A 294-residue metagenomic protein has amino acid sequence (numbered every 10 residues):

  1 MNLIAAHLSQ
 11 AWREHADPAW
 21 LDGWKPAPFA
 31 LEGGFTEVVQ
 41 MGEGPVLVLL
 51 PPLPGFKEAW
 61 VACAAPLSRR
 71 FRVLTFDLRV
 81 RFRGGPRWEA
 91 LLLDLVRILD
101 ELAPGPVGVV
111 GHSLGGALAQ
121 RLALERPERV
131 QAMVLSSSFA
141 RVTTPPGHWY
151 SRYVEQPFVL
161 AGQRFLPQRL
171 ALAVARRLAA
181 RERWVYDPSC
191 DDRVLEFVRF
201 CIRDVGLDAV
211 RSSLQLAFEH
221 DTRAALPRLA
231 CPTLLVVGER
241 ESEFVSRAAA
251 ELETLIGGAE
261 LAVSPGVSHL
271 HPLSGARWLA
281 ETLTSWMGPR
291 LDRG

Functional and structural regions predicted by a protein language model:
M1-L47, R69-F71, G288-G294: Alpha/beta-hydrolase fold catalytic core
G34-F82: Conserved HGGG/HGGXW glycine-rich cap/lid loop of the alpha/beta-hydrolase fold
A65, L74-V110, E281: Active-site loop/oxyanion-hole signature of alpha/beta-hydrolase fold enzymes
L124, M133-F165: Flexible "cap/lid" loop of the alpha/beta hydrolase fold
T144-H148, L166-P227: Conserved alpha/beta-hydrolase catalytic His-Asp/Glu region
L229, L235-V237: Short beta-strand/loop motif that positions the catalytic acidic residue of the alpha/beta-hydrolase fold
R240-F244, H269: Acidic catalytic loop of the alpha/beta-hydrolase fold
S264-A280: Catalytic histidine-centered segment of alpha/beta-hydrolase-like enzymes
